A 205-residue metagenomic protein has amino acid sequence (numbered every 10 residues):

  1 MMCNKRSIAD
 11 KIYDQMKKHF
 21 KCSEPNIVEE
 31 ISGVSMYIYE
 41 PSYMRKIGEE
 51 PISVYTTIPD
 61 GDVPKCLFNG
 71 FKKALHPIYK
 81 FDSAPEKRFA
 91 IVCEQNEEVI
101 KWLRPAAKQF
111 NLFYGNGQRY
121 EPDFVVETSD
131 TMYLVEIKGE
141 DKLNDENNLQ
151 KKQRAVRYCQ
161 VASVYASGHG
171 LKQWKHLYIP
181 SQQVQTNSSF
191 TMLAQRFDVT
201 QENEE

Functional and structural regions predicted by a protein language model:
M1-Q118, E127-Y133, K138-E205: Intrinsically disordered, low-complexity, repeat-rich regions that form long N- or C-terminal tails or large
Y120-P122: Short beta-strand or tight-loop elements that sit immediately N-terminal to catalytic metal-binding acidic residues
